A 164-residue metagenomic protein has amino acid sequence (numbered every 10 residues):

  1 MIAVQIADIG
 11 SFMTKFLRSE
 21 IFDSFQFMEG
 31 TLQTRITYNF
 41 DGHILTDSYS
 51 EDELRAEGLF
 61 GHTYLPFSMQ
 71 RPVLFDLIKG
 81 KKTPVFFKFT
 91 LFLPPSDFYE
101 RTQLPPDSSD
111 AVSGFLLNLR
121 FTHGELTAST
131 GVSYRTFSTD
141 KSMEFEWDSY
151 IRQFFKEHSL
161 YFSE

Functional and structural regions predicted by a protein language model:
M1-P66: Charge-rich, low-complexity N-terminal segments
M13, F27, F87-L91, L119 (+1 more regions): Generic structural hydrophobic/aromatic packing signal, biased to beta-strands
F22, G30-T34, Y38, D110 (+3 more regions): Short, surface-exposed, charged/polar-biased interaction segments
S48, D97-Y99, T127, E144: Residues in flexible loops and secondary-structure boundaries
G58-E125: Surface-exposed, low-hydrophobicity interaction/linker segments
L126-E164: Mixed-charge, glycine-accented linear interaction segment located at domain edges/termini
